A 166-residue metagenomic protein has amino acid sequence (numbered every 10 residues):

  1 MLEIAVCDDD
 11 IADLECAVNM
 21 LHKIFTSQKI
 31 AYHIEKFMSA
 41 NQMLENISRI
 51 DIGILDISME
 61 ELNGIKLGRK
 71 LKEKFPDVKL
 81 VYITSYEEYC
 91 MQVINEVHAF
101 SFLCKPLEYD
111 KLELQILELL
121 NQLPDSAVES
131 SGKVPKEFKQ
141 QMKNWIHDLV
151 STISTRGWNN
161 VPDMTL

Functional and structural regions predicted by a protein language model:
M1-I4: Extreme N-terminal starter segment of soluble prokaryotic enzymes
V6, Y32-E35, Y82, C104: Small/polar loops that bind or transfer phosphate-bearing groups
C7-D8, F37, G53: Conserved sequence signature across two-component system core domains
D9, S39, S85: Cofactor-binding loop segments of dinucleotide-utilizing enzymes, especially the Rossmann-like FAD- and NAD(P)+-binding
I11-E35: Two-component/phosphorelay signaling modules centered on CheY-like receiver
K36-Q42, G64: Helix N-cap/capping motif at the beta->alpha junctions
E45, I50-A127: CheY-like receiver
L114-L166: Conserved binding/recognition cores within well-folded domains
